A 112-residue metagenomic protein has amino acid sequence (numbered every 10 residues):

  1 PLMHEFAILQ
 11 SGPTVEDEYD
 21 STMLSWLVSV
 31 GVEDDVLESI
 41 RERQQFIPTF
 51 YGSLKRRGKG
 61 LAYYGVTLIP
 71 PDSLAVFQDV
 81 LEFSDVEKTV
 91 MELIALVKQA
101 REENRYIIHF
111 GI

Functional and structural regions predicted by a protein language model:
P1-Y106, I112: Acidic (Asp/Glu-rich) sequence patches and key acidic residues that form negatively charged surfaces used
